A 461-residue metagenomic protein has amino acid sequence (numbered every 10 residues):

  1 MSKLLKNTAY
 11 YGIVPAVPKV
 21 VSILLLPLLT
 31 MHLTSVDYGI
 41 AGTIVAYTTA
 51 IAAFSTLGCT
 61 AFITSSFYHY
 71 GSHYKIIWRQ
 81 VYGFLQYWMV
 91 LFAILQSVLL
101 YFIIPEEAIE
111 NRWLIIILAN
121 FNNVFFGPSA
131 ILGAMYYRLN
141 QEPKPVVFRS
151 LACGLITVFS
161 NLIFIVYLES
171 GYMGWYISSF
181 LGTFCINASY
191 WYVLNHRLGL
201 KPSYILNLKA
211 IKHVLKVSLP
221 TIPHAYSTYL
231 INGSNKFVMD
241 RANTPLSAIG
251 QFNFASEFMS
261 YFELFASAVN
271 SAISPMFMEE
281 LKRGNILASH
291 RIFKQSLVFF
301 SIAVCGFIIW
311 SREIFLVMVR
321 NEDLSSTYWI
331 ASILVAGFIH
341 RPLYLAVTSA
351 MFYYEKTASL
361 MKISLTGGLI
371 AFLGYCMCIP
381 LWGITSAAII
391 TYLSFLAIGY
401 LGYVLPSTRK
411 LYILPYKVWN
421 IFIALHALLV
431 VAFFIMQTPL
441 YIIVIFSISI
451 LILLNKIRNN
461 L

Functional and structural regions predicted by a protein language model:
M1-L4, R112, K144, L168 (+5 more regions): Interhelical loop/hinge segments that connect adjacent transmembrane helices in multipass membrane
K3-A61, A93-S97, N123, G154-V158 (+4 more regions): Signature of the first transmembrane helix
K6-P18, I44, T49, A53-I104 (+5 more regions): Membrane-water interface segments that mark the loop-to-transmembrane alpha-helix transition
N7-S22, C153, W175-Y190, L194 (+3 more regions): Transmembrane helical elements of multi-pass membrane transporters/channels
L26, S55-S72, G199, A255-G284 (+2 more regions): Helix-loop junctions and terminal segments of transmembrane helices in multi-pass membrane transport/translocation
Y82-A108, I163, A266, H290-R341 (+1 more regions): Alpha-helical transmembrane segments of multi-pass membrane transport and lipid-handling proteins
F125-F148, V335-T366: Membrane-interface junctions at transmembrane-helix termini in multi-pass inner-membrane proteins
V147-H196, T366-I370, I384-L405, I423: Hydrophobic alpha-helical transmembrane segments
